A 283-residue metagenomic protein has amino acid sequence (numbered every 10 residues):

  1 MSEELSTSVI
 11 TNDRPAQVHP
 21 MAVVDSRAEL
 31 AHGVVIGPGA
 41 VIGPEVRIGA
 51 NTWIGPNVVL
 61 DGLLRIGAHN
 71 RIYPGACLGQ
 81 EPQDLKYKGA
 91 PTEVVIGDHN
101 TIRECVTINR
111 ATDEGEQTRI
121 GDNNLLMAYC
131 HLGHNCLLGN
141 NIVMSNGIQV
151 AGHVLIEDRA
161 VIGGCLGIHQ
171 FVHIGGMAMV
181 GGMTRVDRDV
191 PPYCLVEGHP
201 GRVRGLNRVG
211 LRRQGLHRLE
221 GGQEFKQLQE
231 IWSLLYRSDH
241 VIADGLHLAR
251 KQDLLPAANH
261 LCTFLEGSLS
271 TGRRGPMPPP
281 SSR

Functional and structural regions predicted by a protein language model:
M1-M21, S26, H32, H69 (+5 more regions): Terminal amphipathic alpha-helical/low-complexity segments used for targeting or macromolecular assembly
N12, A16-E197, G201-R202: Structural signal for interior beta-strand "rungs" in well-ordered beta-sheet cores of soluble enzyme domains
